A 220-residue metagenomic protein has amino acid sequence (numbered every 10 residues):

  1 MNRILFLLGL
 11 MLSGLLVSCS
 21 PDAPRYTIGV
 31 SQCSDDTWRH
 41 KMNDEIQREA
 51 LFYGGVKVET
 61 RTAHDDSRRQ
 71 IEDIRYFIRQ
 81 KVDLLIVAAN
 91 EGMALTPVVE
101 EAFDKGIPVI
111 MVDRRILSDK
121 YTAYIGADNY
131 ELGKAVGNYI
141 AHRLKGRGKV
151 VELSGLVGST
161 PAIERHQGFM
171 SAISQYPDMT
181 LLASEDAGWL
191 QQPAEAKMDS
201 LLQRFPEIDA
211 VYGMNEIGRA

Functional and structural regions predicted by a protein language model:
M1-I4: Positively charged n-region of N-terminal signal peptides that target proteins for export
L7-L15: Bacterial N-terminal signal peptides
C19-R219: A residue-level marker of the well-folded mature domains of exported/periplasmic proteins
